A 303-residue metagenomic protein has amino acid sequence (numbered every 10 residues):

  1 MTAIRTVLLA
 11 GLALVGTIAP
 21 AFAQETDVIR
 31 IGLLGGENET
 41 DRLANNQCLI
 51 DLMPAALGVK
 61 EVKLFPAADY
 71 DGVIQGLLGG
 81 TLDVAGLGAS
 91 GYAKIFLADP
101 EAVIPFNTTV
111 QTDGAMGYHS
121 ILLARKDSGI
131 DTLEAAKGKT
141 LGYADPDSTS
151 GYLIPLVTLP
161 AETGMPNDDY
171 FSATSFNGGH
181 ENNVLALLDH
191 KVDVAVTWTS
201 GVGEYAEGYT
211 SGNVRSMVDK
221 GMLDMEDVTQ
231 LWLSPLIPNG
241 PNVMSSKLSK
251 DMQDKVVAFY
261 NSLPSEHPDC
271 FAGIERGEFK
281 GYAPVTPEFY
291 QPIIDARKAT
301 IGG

Functional and structural regions predicted by a protein language model:
M1-L8: Bacterial N-terminal signal peptides that target proteins for export
T17-A23: Sec/Tat signal peptide C-region and signal peptidase I cleavage site
Q24-A93: Extracytoplasmic small-molecule ligand-binding "clamshell" domains of the periplasmic binding protein/Venus flytrap
Q24-L33, E37-C48, P54, M244-G303: An extracytoplasmic/periplasmic, membrane-proximal ligand-sensing/linker region
R30-L34, P105-I121, G212-L248, D254 (+1 more regions): Periplasmic-binding protein-like
L77-L78, A136, L187-L188: Hydrophobic residues within well-ordered alpha-helices
A124-D145: Flexible hinge/capping segments at coil-to-helix
T140-G142, P146-S249: Pocket-lining segment of extracytoplasmic ligand-binding domains
